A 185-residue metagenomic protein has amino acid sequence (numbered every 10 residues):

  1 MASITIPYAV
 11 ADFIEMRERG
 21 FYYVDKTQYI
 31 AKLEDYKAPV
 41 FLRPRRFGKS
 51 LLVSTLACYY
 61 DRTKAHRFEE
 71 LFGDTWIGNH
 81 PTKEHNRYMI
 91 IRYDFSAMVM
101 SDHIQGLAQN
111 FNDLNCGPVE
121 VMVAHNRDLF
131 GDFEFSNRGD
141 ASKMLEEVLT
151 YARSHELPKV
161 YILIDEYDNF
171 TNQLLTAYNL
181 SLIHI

Functional and structural regions predicted by a protein language model:
M1-Y60, K64, E69-I77: Walker A/P-loop-proximal flanking segment of P-loop NTPase domains
K26, S50, Y93, D165-Y167: Conserved RecA-like P-loop NTPase ATPase core
K32, F47, L51-Y59, G106 (+3 more regions): Alpha-helical scaffold elements adjacent to nucleotide-binding pockets in ATP/GTP-utilizing enzyme cores
A38-V40, K49-L51, M89, P158-L163: Beta-sheet entry/capping signal
A65, E69-E120: P-loop NTPase motor core
V121-E166: Mid-core helix/loop region of P-loop NTP-binding domains shared across ATPases and GTPases
T171-L180: Conserved ATPase-coupling elements of RecA-like P-loop NTPase cores
I183-I185: Conserved small/polar residues in nucleotide/adenosyl-binding loops
